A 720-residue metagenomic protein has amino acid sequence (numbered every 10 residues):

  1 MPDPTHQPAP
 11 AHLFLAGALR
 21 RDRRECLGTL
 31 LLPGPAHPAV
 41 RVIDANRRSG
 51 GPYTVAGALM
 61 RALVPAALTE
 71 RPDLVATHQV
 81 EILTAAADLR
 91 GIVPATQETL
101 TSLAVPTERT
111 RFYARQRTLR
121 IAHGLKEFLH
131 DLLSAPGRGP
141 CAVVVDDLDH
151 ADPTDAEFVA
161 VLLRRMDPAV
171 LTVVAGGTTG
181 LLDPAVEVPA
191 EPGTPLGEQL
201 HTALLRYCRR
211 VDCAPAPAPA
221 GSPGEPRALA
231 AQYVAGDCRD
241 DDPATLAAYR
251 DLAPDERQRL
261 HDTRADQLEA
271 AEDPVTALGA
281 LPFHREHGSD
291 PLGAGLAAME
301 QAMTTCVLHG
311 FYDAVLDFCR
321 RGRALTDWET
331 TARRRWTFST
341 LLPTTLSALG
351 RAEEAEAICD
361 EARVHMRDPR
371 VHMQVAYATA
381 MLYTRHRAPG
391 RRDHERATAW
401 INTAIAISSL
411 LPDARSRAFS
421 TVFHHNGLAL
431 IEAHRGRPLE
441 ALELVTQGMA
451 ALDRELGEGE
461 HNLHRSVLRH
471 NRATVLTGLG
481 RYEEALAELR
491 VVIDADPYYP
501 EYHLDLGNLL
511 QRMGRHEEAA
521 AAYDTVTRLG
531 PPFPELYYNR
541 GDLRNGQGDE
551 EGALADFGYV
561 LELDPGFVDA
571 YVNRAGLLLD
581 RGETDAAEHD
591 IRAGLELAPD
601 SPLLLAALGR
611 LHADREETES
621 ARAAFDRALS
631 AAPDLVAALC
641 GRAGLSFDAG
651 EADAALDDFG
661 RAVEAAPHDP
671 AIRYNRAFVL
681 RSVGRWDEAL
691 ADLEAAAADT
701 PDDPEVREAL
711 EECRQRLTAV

Functional and structural regions predicted by a protein language model:
M1-A247: Key residue(s) within conserved catalytic/signature motifs
P192-D317, G322-L325: Short secondary-structure boundary elements
Y249-P254, P291-G295, A302-A314, T344-E354 (+5 more regions): Short coil/turn connectors between adjacent alpha-helices in alpha-solenoid helical repeat scaffolds
A270-P274, E286-S289, A324-R335, V364-H372 (+2 more regions): Flexible helix-coil transition and linker loops at the boundaries of alpha-helical arrays
A324, V364, A406, A450 (+7 more regions): Conserved structural position within tetratricopeptide repeats
L341-S347, Y377-R387, S420-H434, L463-G478 (+7 more regions): Conserved alpha-helical positions within TPR/SEL1-like repeat arrays
